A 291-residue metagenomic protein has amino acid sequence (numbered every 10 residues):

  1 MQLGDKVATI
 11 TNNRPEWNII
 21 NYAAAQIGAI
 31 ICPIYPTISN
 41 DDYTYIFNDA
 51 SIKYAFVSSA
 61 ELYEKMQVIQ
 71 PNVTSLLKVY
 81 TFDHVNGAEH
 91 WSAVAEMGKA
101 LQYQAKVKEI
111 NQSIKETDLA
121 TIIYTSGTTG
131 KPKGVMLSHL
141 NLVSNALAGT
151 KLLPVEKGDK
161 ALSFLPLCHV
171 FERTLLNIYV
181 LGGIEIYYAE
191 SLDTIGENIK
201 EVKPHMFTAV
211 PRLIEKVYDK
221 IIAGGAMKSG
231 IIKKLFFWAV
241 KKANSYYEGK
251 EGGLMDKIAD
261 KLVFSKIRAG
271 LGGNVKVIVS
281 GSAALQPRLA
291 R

Functional and structural regions predicted by a protein language model:
M1-I38: Conserved AMP-binding/adenylate-forming
D5, I38-V68, N145-L162, L192-M206 (+1 more regions): Conserved ATP-dependent adenylate/AMP-binding module captured primarily in the ANL superfamily
N21-I30, D49, V180-L181, Y218: Short hydrophobic alpha-helices that are characteristic scaffold elements of the AMP-binding
Q26-M97: Structural core segment of the AMP-binding/adenylate-forming
T81, L101-Y124, K131, P154-K160: Conserved pre-ATP/AMP-binding loop-to-beta segment of ANL
H84, F237-G270, V275-R291: Short gly/Ser/Thr-rich phosphate-binding loop of adenylate-forming enzymes
A120-A146: Conserved AMP-binding A3 loop
V143-K160, L167-K261: Conserved AMP-binding/adenylation subdomain of ANL enzymes
